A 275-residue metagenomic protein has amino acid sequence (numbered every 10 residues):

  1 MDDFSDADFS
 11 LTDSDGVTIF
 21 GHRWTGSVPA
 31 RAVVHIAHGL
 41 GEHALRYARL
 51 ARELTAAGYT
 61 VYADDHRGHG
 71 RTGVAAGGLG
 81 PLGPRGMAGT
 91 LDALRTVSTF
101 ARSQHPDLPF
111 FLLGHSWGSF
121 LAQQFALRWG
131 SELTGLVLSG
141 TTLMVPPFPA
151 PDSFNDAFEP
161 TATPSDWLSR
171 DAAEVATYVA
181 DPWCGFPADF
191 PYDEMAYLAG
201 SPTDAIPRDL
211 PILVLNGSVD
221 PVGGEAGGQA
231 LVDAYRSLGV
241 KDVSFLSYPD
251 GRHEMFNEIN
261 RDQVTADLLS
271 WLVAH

Functional and structural regions predicted by a protein language model:
M1-G26: N-terminal cap/lid segment of alpha/beta-hydrolase-fold proteins
A30-G39: Short beta-strand element of the alpha/beta-hydrolase
H38-E42, S116, S218: Active-site glycine-rich loops that stabilize anionic/oxyanionic intermediates across multiple enzyme folds
R46, A51-G77: Conserved alpha/beta-hydrolase
L82-S103: Alpha/beta-hydrolase active-site loop
L113-D189: Alpha/beta-hydrolase-fold enzymes
S169-V240: Serine-hydrolase catalytic core
D242-H275: Catalytic active-site module of serine/aspartate enzymes centered on a nucleophile-bearing elbow/loop
